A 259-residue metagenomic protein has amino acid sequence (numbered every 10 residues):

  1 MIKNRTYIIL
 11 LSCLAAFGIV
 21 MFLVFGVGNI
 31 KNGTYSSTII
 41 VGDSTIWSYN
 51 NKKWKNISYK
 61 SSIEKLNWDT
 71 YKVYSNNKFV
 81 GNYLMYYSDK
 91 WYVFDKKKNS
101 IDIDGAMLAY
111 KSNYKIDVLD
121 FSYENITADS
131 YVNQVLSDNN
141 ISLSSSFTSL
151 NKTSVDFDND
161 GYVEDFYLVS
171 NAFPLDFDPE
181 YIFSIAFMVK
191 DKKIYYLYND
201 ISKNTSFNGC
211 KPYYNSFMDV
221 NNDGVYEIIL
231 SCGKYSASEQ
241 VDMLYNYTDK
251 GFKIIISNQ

Functional and structural regions predicted by a protein language model:
M1-A16: N-terminal Sec-pathway targeting helices
M21-Q259: Beta-propeller-forming repeat regions
